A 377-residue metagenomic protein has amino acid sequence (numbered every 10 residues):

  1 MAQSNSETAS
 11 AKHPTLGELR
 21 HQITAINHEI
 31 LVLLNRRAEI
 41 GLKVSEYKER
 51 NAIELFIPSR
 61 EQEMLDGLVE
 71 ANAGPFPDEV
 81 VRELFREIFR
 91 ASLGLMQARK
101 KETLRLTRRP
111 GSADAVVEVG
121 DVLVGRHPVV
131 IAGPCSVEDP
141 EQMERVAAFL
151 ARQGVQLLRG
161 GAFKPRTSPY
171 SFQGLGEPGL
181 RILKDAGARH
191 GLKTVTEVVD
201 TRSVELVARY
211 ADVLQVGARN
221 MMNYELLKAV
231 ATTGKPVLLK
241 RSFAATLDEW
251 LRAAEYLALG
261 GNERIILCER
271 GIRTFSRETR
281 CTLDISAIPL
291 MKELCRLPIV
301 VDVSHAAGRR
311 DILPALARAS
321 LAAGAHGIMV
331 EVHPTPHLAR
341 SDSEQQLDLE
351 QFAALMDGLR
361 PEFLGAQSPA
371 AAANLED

Functional and structural regions predicted by a protein language model:
A2-R108: Domain-level signature for soluble enzymes in the chorismate/prephenate branch of the shikimate pathway
V44-I53, R159-E177, P334-Q346: Glycine-rich, proline-tolerant flexible connector loops at the mouths of alpha/beta enzymes
P58-L68, F172-T196, A229-P236, I285-V300 (+1 more regions): Alpha-helix-loop-beta-strand connector modules within alpha/beta enzyme cores
A98-I131, L364-A370, E376: N-terminal amphipathic alpha-helix/helix-capping segment at the start of soluble metabolic enzymes
P128-P134, Q156-G160, T194-E197, L214-V216 (+4 more regions): Hydrophobic faces of well-ordered beta-strands that scaffold small-molecule active sites in alpha/beta enzyme cores
P128-R145, S168-Q173, K193-E197, A218 (+2 more regions): Active-site mouth loops of central-metabolism enzymes
L175, G191-D200, D212-E225, P236-L247 (+2 more regions): Catalytic beta/alpha-barrel core
T233-V332: Catalytic alpha/beta core domains of metabolic enzymes, predominantly
